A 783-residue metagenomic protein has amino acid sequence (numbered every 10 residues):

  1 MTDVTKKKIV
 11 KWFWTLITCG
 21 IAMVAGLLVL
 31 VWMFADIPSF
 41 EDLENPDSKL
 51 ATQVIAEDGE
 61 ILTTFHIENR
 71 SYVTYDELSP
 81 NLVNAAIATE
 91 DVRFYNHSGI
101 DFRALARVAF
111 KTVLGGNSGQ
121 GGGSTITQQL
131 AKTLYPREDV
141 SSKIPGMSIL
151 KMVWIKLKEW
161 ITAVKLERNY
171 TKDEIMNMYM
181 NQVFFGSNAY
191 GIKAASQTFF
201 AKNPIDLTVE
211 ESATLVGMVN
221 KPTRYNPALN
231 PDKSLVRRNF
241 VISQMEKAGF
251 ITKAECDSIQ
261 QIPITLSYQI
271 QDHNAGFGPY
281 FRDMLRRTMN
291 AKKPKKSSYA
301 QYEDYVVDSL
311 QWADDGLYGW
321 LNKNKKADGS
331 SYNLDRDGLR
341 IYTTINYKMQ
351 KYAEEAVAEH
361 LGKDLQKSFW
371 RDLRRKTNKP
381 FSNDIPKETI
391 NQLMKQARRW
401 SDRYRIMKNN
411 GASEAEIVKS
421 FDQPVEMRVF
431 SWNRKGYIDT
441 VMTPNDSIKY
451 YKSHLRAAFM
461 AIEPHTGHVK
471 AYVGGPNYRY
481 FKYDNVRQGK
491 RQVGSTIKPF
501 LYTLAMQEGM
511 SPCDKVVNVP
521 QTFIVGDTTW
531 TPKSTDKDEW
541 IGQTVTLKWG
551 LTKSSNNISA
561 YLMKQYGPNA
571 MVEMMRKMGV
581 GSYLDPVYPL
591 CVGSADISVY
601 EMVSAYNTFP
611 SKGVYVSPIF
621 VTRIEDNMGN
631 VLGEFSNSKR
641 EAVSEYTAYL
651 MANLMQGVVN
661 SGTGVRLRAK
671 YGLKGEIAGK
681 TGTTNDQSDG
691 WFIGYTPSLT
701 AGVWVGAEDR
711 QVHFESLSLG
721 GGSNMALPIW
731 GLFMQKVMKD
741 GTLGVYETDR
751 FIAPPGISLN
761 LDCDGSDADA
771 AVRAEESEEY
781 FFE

Functional and structural regions predicted by a protein language model:
M1-I55, R93, V113, D364: N-terminal type II signal-anchor transmembrane helix that functions as the membrane-insertion/stop-transfer segment
K49-A51, I55-W312, W320-L321, S330 (+4 more regions): Peptidoglycan glycan-strand catalytic modules in the bacterial/periplasmic cell-wall system
A86-I87, F240, M245, A353 (+7 more regions): Active-site SXXK
Y95-L105, Y190-K193, T252-D257, M506-D527 (+2 more regions): Short, well-structured active-site flanking segments
T125-I126, T133-D139, P145-S148, M152 (+5 more regions): Active-site-adjacent helix/loop patches that line small-molecule binding or acyl-intermediate pockets
T252-A412: Non-catalytic structural connector segments
P263, Q488-T544, S617-L632: Short, glycine/proline-biased beta-turn/loop segments that scaffold the active-site neighborhood
P279, T343, Y347-K363, M394-E463 (+5 more regions): A penicillin-recognizing enzyme superfamily signal
